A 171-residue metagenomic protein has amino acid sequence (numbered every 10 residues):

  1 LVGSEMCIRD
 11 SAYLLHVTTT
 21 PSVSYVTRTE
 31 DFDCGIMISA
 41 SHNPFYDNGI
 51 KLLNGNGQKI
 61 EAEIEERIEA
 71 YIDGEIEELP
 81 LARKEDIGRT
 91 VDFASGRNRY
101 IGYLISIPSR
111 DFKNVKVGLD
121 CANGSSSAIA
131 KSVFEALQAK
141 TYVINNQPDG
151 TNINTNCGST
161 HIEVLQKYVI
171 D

Functional and structural regions predicted by a protein language model:
L1-I8: Short, small-residue-biased leader/transition segments that mark boundaries at the very start of proteins
S11-A12, T141: Hydrophobic beta-strand scaffold residues
H16-D33, N156-D171: Conserved phosphate-binding catalytic cores of ATP/NTP-utilizing and phosphoryl-transfer enzymes
T19-T20, E30, N43-P44, G57-K59: A short acidic, glycine/proline-enriched capping/turn motif at secondary-structure boundaries, especially helix N-cap
Y25, T29, S39-A40, L52-L53: Cofactor- and metal-binding active-site motifs of prokaryotic enzymes that mediate redox/radical or nucleophilic
A40-F45, G124: Short glycine-rich anion-binding loops that position phosphate/pyrophosphate groups of nucleotides and phosphorylated
N48-D171: Gly/Ser/Thr-enriched, mixed-charge loops and adjacent short helices that form phosphate/oxyanion-binding elements
